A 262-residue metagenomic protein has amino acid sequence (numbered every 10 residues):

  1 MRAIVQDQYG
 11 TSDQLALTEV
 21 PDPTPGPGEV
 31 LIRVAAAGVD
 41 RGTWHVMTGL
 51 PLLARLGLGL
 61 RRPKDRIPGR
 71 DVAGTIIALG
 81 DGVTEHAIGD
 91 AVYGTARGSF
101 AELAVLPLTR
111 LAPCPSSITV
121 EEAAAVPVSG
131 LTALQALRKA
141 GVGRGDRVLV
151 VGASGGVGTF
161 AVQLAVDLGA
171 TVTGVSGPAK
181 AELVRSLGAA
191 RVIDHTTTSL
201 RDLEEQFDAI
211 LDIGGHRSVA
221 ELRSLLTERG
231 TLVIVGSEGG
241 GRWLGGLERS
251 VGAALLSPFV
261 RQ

Functional and structural regions predicted by a protein language model:
T11, V20-A73: N-terminal glycine-rich beta->alpha transition that marks the start or flank of a dinucleotide-binding site
D71-A96, T171: A glycine-/small-residue-rich N-terminal strand-loop-strand element that serves as the cofactor-binding glycine loop
A87, S116-T119, G141-R147: Short helix-loop-beta connector
A96-L108: A structural motif shared across PLP-dependent enzymes of the aminotransferase-like
A124-D194: Mid-domain Rossmann-like dinucleotide-binding core that forms the NAD(H)/NADP(H) cofactor-binding site
R201-A209: A short acidic, Gly/Pro-enriched loop at the edge of an enzyme's catalytic core that lines a small-molecule cofactor
I213, R217-Q262: Glycine-rich phosphate-binding loop and adjacent beta-alpha segment of Rossmann(oid) nucleotide-cofactor-binding
